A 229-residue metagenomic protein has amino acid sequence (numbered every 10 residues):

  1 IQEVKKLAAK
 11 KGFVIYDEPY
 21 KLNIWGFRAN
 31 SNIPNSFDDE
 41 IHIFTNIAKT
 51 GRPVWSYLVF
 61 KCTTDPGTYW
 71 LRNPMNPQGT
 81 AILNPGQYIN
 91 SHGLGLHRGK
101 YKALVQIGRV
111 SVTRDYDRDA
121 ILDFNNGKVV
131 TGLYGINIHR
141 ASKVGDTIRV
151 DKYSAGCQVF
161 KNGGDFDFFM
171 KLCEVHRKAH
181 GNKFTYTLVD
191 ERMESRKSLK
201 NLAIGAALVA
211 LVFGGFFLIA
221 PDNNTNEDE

Functional and structural regions predicted by a protein language model:
I1-D151, D165-E174, H180-F184, E191-M193: Cell wall/extracellular polymer interaction/catalysis modules
S154: Residues immediately within or flanking Cys/His clusters that coordinate Zn2+ in small zinc-binding modules
K161-N162: Helix-capping/helix-break motifs at membrane-protein junctions, especially on the cytosolic side just before or after
S195-G205, A210-E229: Short hydrophobic alpha-helical membrane-entry/anchor segments
